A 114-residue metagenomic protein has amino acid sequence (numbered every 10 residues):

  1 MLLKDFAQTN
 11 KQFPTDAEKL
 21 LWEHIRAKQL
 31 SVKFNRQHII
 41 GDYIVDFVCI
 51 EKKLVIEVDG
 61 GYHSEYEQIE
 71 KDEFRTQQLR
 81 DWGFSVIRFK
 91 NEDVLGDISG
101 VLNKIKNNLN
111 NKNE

Functional and structural regions predicted by a protein language model:
M1-V32, D81, K112-E114: Solvent-exposed, charged helical/coil patches that constitute nucleic-acid or partner-interaction surfaces
N10-P14, G41-L109: Basic, amphipathic alpha-helical patches used to engage nucleic acids or provide basic targeting signals, exemplified
R36-H38: Short acidic-hydrophobic surface loop/beta-edge motif
